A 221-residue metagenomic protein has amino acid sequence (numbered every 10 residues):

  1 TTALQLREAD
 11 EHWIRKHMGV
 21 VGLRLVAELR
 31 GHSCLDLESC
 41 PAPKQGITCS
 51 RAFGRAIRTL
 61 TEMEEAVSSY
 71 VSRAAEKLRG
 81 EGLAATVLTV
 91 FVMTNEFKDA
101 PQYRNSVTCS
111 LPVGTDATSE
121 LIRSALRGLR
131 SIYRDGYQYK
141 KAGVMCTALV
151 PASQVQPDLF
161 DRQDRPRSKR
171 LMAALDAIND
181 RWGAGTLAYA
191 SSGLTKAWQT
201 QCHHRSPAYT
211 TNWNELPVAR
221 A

Functional and structural regions predicted by a protein language model:
T1-G136, R220: DNA-contacting surface of Y-family translesion DNA polymerases
S110-A221: Acidic, metal-coordinating catalytic segment for phosphate/diphosphate chemistry, firing primarily on the Nudix
